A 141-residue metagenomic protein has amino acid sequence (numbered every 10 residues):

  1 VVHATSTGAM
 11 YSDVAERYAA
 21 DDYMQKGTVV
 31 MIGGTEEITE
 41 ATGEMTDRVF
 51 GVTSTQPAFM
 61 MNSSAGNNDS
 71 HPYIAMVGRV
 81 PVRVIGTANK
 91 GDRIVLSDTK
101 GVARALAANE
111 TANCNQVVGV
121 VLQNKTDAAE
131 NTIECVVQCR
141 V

Functional and structural regions predicted by a protein language model:
V1-V141: Extracellular receptor-binding modules and their adjoining Ser/Thr/Gly/Asp/Asn-rich linkers
